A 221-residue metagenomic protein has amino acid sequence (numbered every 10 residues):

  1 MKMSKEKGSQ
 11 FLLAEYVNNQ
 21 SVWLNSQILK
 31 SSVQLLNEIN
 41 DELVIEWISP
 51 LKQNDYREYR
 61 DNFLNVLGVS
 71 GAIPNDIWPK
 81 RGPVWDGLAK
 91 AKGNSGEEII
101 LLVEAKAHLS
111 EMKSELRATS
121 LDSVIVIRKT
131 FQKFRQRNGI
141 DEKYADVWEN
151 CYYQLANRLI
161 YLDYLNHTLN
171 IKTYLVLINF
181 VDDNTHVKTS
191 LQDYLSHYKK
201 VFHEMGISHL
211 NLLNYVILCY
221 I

Functional and structural regions predicted by a protein language model:
M1-E46: Charged, often low-complexity linker/regulatory segments
Y56-S95: Active-site metal-binding core of divalent-cation-utilizing nuclease and nuclease-like domains
G87-A89, I99-A107, R158: Conserved catalytic cores of phosphodiester-cleaving nucleases, focusing on short active-site segments
G93-E98, T168: Short, solvent-exposed loop/turn segments that connect beta-strands within catalytic domains and beta-strand-rich
G96-E97, L109-S114, D183-V187: Short catalytic/ligand-binding loop motif for oxyanion handling, primarily in non-cytosolic enzymes, centered on
L102-L109, I178-D182: Short loop/turn segments at strand-loop or loop-helix junctions that form parts of catalytic or ligand-binding pockets
M112-Y174: Acidic, metal/cofactor-coordinating or nucleic-acid-engaging core segments within structured domains
A156-I221: Non-catalytic C-terminal interaction segments of nucleic acid-processing enzymes
